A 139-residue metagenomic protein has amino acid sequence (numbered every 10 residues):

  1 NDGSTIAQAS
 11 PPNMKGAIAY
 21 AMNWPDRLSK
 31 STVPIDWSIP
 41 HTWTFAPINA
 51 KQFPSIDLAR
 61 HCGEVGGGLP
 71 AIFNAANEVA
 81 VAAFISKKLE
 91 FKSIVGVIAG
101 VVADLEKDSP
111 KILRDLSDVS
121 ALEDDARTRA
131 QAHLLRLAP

Functional and structural regions predicted by a protein language model:
N1-P139: Catalytic, metal-anchored helix/loop core of enzyme active sites in primary metabolism
